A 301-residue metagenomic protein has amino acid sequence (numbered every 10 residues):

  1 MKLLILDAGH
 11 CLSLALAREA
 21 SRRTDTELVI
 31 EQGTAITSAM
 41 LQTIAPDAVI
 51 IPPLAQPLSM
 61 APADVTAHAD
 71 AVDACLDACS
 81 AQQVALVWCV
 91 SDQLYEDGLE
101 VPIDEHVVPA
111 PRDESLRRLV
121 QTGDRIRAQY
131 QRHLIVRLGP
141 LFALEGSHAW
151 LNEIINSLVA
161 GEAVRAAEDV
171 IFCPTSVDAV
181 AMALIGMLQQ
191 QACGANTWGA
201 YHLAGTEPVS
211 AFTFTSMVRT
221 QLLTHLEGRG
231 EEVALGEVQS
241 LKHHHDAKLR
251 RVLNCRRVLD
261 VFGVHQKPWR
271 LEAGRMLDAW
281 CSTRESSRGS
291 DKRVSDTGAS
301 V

Functional and structural regions predicted by a protein language model:
M1-R23: N-terminal Rossmann NAD(P)H-binding glycine-rich loop of SDR-like oxidoreductase domains
L6, P52, L86-D92, V136-L138: SDR active-site strand-loop-helix element
E31-A74, A78-S80: NAD(P)H-binding glycine-rich loop region in Rossmannoid oxidoreductase-like domains and their noncatalytic homologs
A48, D73-R112: Conserved Rossmann-fold NAD(P)-dependent oxidoreductase catalytic core, especially the SDR/UDP-sugar
V65-T66, V101-G123, H148, P174-T175 (+1 more regions): Short-chain dehydrogenase/reductase
R127-F172, A179, I185-G186: NAD(P)-dependent short-chain dehydrogenase/reductase
A183, Q190-H244, R284-G289: Mid/C-terminal beta-alpha module of Rossmann-like enzyme folds, strongest in SDR-family dehydrogenases/epimerases
K267-V301: Amphipathic terminal alpha-helices
